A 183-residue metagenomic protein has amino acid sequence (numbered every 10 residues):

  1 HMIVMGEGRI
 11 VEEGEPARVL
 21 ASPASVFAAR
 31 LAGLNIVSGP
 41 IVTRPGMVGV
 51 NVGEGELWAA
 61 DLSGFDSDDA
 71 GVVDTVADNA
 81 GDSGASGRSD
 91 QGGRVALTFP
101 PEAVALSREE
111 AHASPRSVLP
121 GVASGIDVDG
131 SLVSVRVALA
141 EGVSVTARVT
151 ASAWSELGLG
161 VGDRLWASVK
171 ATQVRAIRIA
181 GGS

Functional and structural regions predicted by a protein language model:
H1-L57, E102: Internal alpha/beta loop-helix hairpins
V4, I10, V19, A28 (+5 more regions): Hydrophobic aliphatic residue packing
M5, V118, L139: Short, acidic, Ser/Thr-enriched surface-loop or helix-capping motifs
V11, A17, V42, S63 (+2 more regions): Conserved positions in beta-strands of structured domains
L20-S22, R30-L31, V128, R136 (+1 more regions): Broad hydrophobic/π-residue packing in well-ordered secondary structure
R44-G49, E54-D127, V143-S144, A151-S183: Glycine/charge-rich catalytic "coupling/switch" loops of P-loop NTPases
V48, S131-V135: Short beta-strand micro-motifs in enzyme catalytic cores
S134-R136, E141-V145: Short beta-strand-turn/beta-hairpin segments enriched in glycine/proline and small hydrophobics that form edge-strand
